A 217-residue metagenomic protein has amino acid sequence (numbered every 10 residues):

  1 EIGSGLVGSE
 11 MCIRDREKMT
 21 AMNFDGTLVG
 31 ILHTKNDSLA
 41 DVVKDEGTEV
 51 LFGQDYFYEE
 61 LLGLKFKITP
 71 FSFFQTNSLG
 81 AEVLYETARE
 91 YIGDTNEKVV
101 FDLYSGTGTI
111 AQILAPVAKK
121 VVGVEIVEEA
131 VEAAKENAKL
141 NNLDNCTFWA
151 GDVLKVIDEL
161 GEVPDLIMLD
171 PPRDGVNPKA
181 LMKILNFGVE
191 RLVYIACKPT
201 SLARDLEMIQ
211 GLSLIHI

Functional and structural regions predicted by a protein language model:
E1-G8, I13, I215-H216: Single conserved hydrophobic/aromatic residue that forms the stacking wall/gate of nucleotide- or nucleobase-binding
D15-L214: Rossmann-like S-adenosyl-L-methionine
